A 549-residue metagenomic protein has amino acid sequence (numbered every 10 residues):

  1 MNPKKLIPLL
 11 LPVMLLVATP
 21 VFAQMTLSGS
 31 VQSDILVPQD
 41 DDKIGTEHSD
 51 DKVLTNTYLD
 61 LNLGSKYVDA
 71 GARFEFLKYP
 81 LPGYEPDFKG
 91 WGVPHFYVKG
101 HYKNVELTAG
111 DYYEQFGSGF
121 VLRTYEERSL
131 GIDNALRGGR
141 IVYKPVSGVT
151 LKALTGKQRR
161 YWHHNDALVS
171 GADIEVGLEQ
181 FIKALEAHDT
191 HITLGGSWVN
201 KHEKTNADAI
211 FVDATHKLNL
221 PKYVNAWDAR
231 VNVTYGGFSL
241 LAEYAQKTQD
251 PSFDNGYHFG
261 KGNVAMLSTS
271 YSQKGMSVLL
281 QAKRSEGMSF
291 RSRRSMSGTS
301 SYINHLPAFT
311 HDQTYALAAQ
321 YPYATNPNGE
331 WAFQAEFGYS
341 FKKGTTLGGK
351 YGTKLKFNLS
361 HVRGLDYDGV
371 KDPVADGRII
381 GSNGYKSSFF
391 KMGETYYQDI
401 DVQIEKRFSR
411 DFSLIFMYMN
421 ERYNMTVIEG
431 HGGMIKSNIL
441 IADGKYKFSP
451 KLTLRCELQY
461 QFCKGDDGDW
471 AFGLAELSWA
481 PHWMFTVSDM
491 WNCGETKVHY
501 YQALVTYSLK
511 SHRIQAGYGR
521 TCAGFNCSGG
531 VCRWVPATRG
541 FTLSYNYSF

Functional and structural regions predicted by a protein language model:
M1-L10: Bacterial N-terminal signal peptides that target proteins for export
V13, V21-E114, F120-L122, L136-T155 (+21 more regions): Beta-barrel outer-membrane channel/assembly domains of diderm bacteria
Q32, D50, L54, L185-D189 (+2 more regions): Exposed, low-structure sequence patches enriched in small/polar residues
L81, E85-F88, Q158-H164, K247-G260: Outer-membrane beta-barrel proteins
T124, G131: Residues lining hydrophobic/aromatic ligand-binding pockets adjacent to catalytic sites
K204-T215, A308-T314: Acidic/polar loop-and-plug regions of large Gram-negative outer-membrane beta-barrel proteins
